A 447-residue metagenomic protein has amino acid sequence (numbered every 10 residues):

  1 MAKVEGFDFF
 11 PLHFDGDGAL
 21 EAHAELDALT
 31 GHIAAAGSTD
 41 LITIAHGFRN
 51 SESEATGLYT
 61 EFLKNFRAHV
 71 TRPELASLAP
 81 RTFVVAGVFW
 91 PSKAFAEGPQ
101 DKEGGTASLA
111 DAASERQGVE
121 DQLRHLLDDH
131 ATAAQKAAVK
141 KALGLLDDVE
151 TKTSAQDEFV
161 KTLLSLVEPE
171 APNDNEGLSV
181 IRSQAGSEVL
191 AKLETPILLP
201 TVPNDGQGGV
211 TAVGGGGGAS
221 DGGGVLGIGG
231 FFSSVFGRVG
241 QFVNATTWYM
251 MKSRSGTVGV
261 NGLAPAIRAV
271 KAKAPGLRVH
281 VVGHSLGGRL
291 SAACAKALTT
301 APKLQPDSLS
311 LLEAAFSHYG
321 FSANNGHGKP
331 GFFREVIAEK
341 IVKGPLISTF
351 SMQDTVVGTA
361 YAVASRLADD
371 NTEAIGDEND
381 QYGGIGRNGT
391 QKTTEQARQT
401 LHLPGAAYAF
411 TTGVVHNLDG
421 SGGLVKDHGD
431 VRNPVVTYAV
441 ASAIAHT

Functional and structural regions predicted by a protein language model:
M1-A34, R49-S53, T82-F83: N-terminal charged/capping segments associated with class I S-adenosyl-L-methionine
M1-L20, W90-A94, P99-H125, L198-R278 (+1 more regions): Lipolytic serine-hydrolase domain surface
D27, T56-H69, H327-G331, P434-A439: Well-ordered, non-membrane alpha-helical segments in soluble/globular domains
T30, Y59-R67, A264-I267, A292-T299: Short, well-ordered alpha-helical packing segments
A35-P99, T153-F231, A264: Short, surface-exposed "cap/lid" segments of acyl-processing enzymes
G57, E61, G118, A138-K141 (+5 more regions): Extracytoplasmic/secreted proteins, especially bacterial periplasmic and envelope-associated proteins
P80-L163, V167: Long, internal stretches of domain cores in catalytic or enzyme-like folds, emphasizing the mature domain core
V282-G287, S291: Gly/Ala-rich beta-loop-alpha elbow adjacent to hydrolase catalytic centers
